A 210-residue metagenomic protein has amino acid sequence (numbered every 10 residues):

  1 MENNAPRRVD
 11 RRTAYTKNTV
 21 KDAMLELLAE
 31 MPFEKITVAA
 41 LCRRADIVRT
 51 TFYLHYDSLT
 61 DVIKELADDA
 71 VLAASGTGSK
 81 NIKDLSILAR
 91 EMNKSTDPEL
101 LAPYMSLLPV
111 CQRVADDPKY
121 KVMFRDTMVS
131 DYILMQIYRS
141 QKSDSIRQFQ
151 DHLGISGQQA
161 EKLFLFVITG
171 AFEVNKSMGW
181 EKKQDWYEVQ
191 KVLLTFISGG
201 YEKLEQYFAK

Functional and structural regions predicted by a protein language model:
M1-E30, K35-A40, R44, V48-K210: Alpha-helical bundle regulatory/interaction domains
